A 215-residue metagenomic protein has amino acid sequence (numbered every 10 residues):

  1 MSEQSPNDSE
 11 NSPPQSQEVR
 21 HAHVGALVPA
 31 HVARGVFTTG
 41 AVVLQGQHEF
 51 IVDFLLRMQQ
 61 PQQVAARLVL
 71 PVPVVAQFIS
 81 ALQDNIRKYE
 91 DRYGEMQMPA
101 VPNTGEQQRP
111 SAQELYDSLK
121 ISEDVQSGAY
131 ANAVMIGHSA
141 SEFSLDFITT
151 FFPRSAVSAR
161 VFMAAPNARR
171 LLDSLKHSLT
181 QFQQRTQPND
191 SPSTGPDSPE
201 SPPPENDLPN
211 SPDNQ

Functional and structural regions predicted by a protein language model:
M1-Q215: Positively charged, low-complexity terminal tracts and the immediately adjacent first secondary-structure elements
